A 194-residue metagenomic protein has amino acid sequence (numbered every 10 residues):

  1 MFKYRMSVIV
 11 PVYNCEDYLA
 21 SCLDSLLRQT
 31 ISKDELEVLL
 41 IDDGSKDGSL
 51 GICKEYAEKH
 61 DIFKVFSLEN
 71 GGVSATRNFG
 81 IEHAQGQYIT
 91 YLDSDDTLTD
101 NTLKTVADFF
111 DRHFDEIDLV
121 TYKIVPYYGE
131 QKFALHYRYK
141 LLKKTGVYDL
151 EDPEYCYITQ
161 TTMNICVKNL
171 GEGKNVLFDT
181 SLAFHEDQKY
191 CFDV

Functional and structural regions predicted by a protein language model:
Y4-S7, E37, K189: Cell-envelope/extracellular polymer assembly enzymes that use nucleotide-activated donors
C15-Q29: Short, well-formed alpha-helical segments that are part of the catalytic scaffolds of diverse glycosyltransferases
S25, D42-G51, D93: A conserved acidic beta->alpha catalytic loop
G48, D96-F109: Acidic donor-binding/catalytic loop of UDP-sugar-dependent glycosyltransferases, especially processive GT2
L68-A84: Glycine-rich, basic loop-to-helix element that forms the pyrophosphate-binding segment of sugar-nucleotide handling
I89: Short aromatic/hydrophobic "clamp" motif used to bind/position activated sugar donors
K104-L177: Flexible acidic/His/Gly-enriched loops in nucleotide-sugar-dependent glycosyltransferase catalytic domains
A183-F192: Acidic donor-binding loop at a coil-to-helix junction in glycosyltransferase catalytic cores that engages
